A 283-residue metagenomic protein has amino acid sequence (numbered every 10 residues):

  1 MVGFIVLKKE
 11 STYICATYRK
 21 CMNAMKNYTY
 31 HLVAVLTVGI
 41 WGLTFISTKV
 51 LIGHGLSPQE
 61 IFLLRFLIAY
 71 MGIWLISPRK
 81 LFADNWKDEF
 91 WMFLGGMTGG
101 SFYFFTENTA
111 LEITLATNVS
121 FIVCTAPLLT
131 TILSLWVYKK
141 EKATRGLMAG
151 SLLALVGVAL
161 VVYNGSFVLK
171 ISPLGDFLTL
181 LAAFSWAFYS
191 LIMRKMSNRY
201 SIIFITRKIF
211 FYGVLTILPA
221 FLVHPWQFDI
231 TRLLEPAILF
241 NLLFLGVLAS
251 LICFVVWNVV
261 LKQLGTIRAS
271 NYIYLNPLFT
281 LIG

Functional and structural regions predicted by a protein language model:
V6, E10-E60, L64, M97 (+2 more regions): Glycine-/small-residue-enriched transmembrane alpha-helix faces in small-molecule transporters and effluxers
L32-A34, V38, L64, G100 (+4 more regions): Helix-helix packing/entry segments at the starts of transmembrane helices
I40, T44-F45, W74-V123, L160 (+1 more regions): Specific transmembrane alpha-helical segments of multi-pass solute transporters/efflux pumps, especially DMT/EamA
G42, L67-M71, L155, V214-L215 (+1 more regions): Small-residue-rich packing faces within the transmembrane alpha-helices of Major Facilitator Superfamily
S47-H54, E112, V162-S172, V223-A237 (+1 more regions): Membrane-interface helix termini and inter-helical loops of multi-pass transporters
E60-Y70, G99, N108-G146, A182 (+1 more regions): Specific alpha-helical transmembrane segments that line the substrate/conduction pathway and gating interfaces
I73, F93, L133, A143-N164 (+3 more regions): Hydrophobic transmembrane alpha-helices of multi-pass small-molecule transport proteins
I73, T130-I132, V168-F228, V256: Transmembrane alpha-helical segments that form core, pore/gating elements of small-molecule transporters/exporters
